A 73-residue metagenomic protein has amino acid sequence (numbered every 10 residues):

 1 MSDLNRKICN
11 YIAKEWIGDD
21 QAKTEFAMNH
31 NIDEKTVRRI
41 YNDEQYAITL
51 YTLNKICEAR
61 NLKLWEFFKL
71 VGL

Functional and structural regions predicted by a protein language model:
M1-E25, N29: A short, Lys/Arg-rich alpha-helix, primarily the initiator
F26-A27, V37-I40, F67: Conserved hydrophobic/aromatic packing and binding residues within compact polymer-binding modules
D33-T36, T49, K63: Short coil turns linking two alpha-helices in DNA-binding domains
Y41, T52, F68-V71: DNA major-groove recognition helix of helix-turn-helix
E44-K55: Short, basic-rich loop-to-helix N-cap that marks the start of a DNA-contacting helix
N61-L73: Short C-terminal boundary/hinge segments that cap the last helix of small helical domains
